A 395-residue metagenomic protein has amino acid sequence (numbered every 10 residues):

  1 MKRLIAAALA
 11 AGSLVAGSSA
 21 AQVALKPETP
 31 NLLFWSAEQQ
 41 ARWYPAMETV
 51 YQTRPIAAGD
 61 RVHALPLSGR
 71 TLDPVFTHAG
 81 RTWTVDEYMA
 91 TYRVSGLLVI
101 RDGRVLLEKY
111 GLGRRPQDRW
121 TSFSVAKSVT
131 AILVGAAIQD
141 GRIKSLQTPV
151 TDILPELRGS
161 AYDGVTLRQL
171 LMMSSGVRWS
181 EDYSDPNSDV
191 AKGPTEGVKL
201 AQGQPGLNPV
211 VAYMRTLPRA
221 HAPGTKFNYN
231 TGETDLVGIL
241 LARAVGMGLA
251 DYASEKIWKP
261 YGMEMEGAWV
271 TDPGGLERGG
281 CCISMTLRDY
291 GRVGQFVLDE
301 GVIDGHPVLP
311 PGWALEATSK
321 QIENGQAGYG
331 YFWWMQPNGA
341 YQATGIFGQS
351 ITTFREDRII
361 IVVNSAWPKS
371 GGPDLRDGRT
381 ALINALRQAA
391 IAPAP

Functional and structural regions predicted by a protein language model:
M1-A8: Bacterial N-terminal signal peptides that target proteins for export
I5, G17-R115, I143, M172 (+4 more regions): N-terminal leader/targeting segments and the immediately adjacent pre-domain N-terminus
G103, T121-L146, L170, V237-L241 (+1 more regions): Active-site SXXK
G111-R115, R119, W367-K369: A short acidic/small-residue loop/turn micro-motif
P116-Q117, D182-S184, T195-G274: Catalytic-site signature segments of enzymes, centered on catalytic residues
T121, D140-D182, T216, R243-C281 (+1 more regions): Active-site helix/loop module of the DD-peptidase/beta-lactamase fold, centered on the serine-lysine SxxK catalytic
N208, E264-G267, G312-I361: Active-site Gly/Thr loop motif
G232-L240, G279-V302, Q349-A366: Active-site-proximal alpha-helical segments within enzyme catalytic domains
